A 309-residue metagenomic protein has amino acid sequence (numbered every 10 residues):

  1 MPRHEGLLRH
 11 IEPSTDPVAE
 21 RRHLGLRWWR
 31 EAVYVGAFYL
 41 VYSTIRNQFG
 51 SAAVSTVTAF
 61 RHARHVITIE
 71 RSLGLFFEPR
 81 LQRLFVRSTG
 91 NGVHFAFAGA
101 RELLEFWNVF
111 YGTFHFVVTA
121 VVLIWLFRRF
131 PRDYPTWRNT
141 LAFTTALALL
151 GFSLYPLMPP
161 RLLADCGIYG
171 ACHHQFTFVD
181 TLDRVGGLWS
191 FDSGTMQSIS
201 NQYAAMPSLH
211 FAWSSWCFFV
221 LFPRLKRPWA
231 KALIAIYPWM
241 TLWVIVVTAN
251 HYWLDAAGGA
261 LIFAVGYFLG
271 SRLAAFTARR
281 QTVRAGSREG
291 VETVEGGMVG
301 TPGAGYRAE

Functional and structural regions predicted by a protein language model:
P2-V117: N-terminal transmembrane-helix/juxtamembrane module of multi-pass inner/ER membrane proteins
L40-T44, T145-S153, I236-V247: Aromatic-anchored segments of alpha-helical transmembrane domains
I45, H115, W137, P156 (+2 more regions): Divalent metal-coordination and catalytic microenvironments
H115, T119-Y155, R161-A171: Interfacial segments of alpha-helical transmembrane regions
A120-R128, F211-K231, L261-R272: Membrane-interfacial alpha-helical segments at the cytosolic side of multi-pass membrane proteins
L154-R224, Y306: Membrane-interfacial catalytic/cofactor-binding modules of polytopic membrane enzymes
L157-C166, N201-M206, M240-G266: Interfacial helix-loop-helix junctions of multi-pass membrane proteins
P238, T248-E309: C-terminal membrane module of polytopic membrane proteins
